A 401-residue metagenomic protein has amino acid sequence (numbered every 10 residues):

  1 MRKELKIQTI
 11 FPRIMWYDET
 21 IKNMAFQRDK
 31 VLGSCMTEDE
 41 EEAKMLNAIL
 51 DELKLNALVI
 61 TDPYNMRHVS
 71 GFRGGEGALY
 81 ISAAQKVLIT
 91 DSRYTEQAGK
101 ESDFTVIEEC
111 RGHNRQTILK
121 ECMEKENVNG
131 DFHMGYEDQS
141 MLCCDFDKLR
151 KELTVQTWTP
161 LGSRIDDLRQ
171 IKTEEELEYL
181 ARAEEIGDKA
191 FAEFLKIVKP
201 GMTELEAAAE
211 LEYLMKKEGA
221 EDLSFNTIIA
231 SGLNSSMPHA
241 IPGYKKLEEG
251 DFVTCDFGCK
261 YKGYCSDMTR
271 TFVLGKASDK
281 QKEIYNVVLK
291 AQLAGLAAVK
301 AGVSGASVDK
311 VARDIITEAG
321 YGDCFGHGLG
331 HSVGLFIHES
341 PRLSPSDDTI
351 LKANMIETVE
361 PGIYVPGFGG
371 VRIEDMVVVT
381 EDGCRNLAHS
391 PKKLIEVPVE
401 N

Functional and structural regions predicted by a protein language model:
K3, I7, R13-N401: Active-site neighborhoods and metal-handling regions in enzymes and metal-associated proteins
